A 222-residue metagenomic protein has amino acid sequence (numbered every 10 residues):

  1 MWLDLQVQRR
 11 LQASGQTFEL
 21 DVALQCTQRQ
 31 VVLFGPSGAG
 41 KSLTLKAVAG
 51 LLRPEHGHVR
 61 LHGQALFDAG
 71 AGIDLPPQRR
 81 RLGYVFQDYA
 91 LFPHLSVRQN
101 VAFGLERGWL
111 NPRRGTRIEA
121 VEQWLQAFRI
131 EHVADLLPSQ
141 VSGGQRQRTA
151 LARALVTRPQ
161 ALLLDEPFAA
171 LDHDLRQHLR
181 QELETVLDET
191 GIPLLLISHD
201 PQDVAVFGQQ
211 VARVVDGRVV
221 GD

Functional and structural regions predicted by a protein language model:
Q64-A69, R114-V133, E184-T185: Conserved ABC ATPase "signature" region
L66-Y84, R107, N111-R114: ABC ATPase NBD coupling module
L95-G104: Short coil-to-helix segment of the ABC ATPase nucleotide-binding domain corresponding to the Q-loop/switch region
L137-V141, Q145-Q147: Conserved ABC ATPase signature
V156-Q160: A short, proline-enriched helix->beta-strand linker immediately N-terminal to the Walker B motif in ABC-type P-loop
L162-E166: Catalytic Walker B motif of ABC-type/P-loop ATPase nucleotide-binding domains
G191-I197: Conserved H-loop
